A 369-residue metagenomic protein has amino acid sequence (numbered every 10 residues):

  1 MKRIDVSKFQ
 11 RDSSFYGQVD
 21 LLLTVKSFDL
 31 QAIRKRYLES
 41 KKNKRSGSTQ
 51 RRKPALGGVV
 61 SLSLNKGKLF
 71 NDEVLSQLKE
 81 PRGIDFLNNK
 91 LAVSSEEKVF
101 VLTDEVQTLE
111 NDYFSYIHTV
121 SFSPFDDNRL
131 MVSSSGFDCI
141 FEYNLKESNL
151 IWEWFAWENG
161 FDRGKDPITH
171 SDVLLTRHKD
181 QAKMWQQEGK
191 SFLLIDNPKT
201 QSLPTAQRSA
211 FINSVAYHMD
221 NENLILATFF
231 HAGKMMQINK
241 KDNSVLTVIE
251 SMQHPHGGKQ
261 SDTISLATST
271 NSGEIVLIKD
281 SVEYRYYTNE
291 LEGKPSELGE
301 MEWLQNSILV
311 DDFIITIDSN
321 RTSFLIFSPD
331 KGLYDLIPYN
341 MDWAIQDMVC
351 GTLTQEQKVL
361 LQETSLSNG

Functional and structural regions predicted by a protein language model:
S7-R11, Q77-L87, S115-F122, R163-D166 (+4 more regions): Repeated scaffold domains used in trafficking and secretory/extracellular systems, primarily beta-propellers
G17-V19, N88-K90, D126-R129, D220-L224 (+2 more regions): Short coil/turn segments that connect the beta-strands within blades of beta-propeller domains
L23-R45, R52-K53, A92-E96, V132-G136 (+4 more regions): Conserved beta-strand positions in repeat-built beta-propeller and related beta-rich domains
G57, Q253-L325: Loop/turn-rich, solvent-exposed surfaces of beta-rich toroidal or solenoidal domains
S63-K66, L102-E105, N144-S148, N239-N243 (+2 more regions): Short loop/turn segments that connect beta-strands within beta-propeller blades
K68-S121: Blade-loop segments of beta-propeller domains
N71-V74, I151-A210, Y284-E300, P338-V359: Surface-exposed loop and turn segments in beta-propeller and other repeat-based domains that flank or scaffold
S319-G369: Blade-level signature of beta-propeller repeat domains, shared across WD40, Kelch, NHL, RCC1 and BNR/Asp-box propellers
